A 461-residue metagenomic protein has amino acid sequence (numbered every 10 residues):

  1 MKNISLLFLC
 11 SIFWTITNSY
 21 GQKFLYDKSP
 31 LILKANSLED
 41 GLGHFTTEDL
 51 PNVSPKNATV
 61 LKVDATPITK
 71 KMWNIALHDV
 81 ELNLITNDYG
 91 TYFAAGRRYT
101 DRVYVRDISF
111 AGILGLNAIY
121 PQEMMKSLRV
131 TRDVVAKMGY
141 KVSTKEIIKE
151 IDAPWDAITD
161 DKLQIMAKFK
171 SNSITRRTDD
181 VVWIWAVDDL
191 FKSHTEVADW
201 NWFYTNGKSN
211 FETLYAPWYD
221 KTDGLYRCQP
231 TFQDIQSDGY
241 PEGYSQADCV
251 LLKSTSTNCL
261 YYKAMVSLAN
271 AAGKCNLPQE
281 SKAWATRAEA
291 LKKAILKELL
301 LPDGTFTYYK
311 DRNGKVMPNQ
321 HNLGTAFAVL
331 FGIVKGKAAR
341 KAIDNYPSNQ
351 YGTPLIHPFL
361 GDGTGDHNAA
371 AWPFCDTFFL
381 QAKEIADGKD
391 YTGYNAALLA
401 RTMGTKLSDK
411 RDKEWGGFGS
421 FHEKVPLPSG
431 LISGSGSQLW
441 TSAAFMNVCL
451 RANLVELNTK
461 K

Functional and structural regions predicted by a protein language model:
M1-Q22: Bacterial Sec-dependent N-terminal signal peptides
F24-S37, N57-V103, K126-I174, Y219-K253 (+2 more regions): Extended glycan-interaction surfaces of carbohydrate-active proteins
L38-V53: Intrinsically disordered, low-complexity activation-like regions
N52-A65, S109-P121, V182-D199, L260-P278 (+3 more regions): Well-ordered alpha-helical scaffold segments within catalytic/enzyme domains
E123, W202, N206, E280 (+2 more regions): Alpha-helical positions within canonical tetratricopeptide repeat
S127, N210, W284, L291 (+1 more regions): Alpha-helical solenoid repeat scaffolds, predominantly canonical TPR units
T255-E298: Active-site neighborhood of glycoside hydrolase catalytic domains
C375-T405: Catalytic-core region of carbohydrate-active enzymes that cleave or remodel glycosidic bonds
